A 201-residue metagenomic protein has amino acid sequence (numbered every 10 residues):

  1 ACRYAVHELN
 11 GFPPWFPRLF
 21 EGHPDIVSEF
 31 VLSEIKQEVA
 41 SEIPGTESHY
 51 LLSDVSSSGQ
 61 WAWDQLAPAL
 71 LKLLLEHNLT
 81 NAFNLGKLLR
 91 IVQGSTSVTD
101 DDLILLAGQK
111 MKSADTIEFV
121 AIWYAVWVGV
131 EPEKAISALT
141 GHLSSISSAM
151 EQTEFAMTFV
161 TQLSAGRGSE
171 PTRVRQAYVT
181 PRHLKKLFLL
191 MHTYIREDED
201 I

Functional and structural regions predicted by a protein language model:
A1-I201: Non-catalytic all-alpha helical scaffold/repeat segments
